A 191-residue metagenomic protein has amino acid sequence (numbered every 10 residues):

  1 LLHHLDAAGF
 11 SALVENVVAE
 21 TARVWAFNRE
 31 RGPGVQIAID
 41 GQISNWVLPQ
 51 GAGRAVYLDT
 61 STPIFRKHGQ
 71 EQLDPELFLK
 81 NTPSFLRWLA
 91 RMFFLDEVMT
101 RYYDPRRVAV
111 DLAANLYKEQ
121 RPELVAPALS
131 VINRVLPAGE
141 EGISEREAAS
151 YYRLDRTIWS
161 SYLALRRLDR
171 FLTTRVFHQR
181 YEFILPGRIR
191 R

Functional and structural regions predicted by a protein language model:
L1-V18: Conserved structural core of kinase catalytic domains
L5-G9, E30-P33, G69, D104 (+1 more regions): Alpha-helix capping and helix-coil boundary motifs
V14-G32: A long amphipathic alpha-helix within ATP-dependent nucleotide-binding catalytic cores
P33-Y102: Catalytic activation segment of kinase domains across protein kinase-like and atypical kinase folds
G51-A55, E119-R191: Regulatory N- and C-terminal appendages and interdomain linkers associated with kinase/kinase-like NTP transferase
L86-L136: A conserved mid-domain beta-alpha-beta active-site/ligand-binding segment of alpha/beta enzyme cores
